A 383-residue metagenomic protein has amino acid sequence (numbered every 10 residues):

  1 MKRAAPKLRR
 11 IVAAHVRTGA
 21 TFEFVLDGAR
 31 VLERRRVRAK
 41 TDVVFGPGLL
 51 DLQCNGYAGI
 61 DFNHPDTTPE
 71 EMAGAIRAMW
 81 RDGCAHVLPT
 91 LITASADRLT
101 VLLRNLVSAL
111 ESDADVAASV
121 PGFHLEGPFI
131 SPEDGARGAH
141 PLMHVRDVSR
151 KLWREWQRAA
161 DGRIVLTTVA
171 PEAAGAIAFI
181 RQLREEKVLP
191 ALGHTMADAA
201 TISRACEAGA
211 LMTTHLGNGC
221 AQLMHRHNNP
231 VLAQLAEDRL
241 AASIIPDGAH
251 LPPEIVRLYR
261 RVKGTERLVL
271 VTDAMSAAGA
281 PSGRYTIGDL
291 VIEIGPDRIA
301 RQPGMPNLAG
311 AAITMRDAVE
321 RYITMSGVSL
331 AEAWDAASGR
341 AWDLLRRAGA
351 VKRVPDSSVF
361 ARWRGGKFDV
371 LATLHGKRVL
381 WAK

Functional and structural regions predicted by a protein language model:
M1-R38, K377-R378: N-terminal metal-binding scaffold of metallo-dependent hydrolase/deaminase domains
K2-R10, E33-D66, M72-A73, R77: Replace "His-x-His-based motif
A29, Q53, M79, L125 (+6 more regions): Divalent metal-coordination and catalytic microenvironments
N55-D61, A73-L102, S119-S131, A160-E172 (+4 more regions): Divalent metal-dependent hydrolysis catalytic cores, especially in the metallo-beta-lactamase
V107-L110, I180-K187, R260: Surface-exposed amphipathic alpha-helices with a cationic face
L125, I130-N229: Divalent metal-binding pocket/active-site signature
T201-A337, L344-A348, W363-F368: Active-site-adjacent C-terminal substructures of enzyme catalytic domains
A348-K383: C-terminal cap of metal-dependent C-N hydrolases
